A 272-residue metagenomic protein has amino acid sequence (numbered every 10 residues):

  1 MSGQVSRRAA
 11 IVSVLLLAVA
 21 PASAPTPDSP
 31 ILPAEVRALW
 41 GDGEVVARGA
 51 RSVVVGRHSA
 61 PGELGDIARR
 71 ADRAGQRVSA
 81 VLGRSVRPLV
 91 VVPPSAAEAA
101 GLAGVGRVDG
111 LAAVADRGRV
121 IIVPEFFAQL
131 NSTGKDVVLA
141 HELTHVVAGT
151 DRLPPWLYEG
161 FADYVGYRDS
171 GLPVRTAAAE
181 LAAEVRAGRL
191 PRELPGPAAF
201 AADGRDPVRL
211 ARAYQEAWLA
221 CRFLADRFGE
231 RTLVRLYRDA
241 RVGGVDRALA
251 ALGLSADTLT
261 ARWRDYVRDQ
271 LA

Functional and structural regions predicted by a protein language model:
M1-V5, L15-L17: N-terminal secretory signal peptides
R7-I11: N-terminal export leaders
V12, G149, R238: Phosphate-coordinating loops and pocket residues in cytosolic domains that bind phosphorylated ligands
V12-A22, A71, L219: Hydrophobic alpha-helical membrane segments, chiefly transmembrane helices and signal peptide h-regions, characterized
A18-W40: C-terminal region of N-terminal signal peptides and the immediate post-cleavage residues of exported proteins
P25-T26, A60, L153, V242: Intrinsically disordered, low-complexity proline-rich regions
V36, W40-A140, V146-P154: Juxtacatalytic substrate-recognition/specificity segment
V108, A115-R117, G134, V138 (+1 more regions): Acidic/His/Gly-enriched intrinsically disordered linker/tail segments that often contain short helix/coil "MoRF-like"
